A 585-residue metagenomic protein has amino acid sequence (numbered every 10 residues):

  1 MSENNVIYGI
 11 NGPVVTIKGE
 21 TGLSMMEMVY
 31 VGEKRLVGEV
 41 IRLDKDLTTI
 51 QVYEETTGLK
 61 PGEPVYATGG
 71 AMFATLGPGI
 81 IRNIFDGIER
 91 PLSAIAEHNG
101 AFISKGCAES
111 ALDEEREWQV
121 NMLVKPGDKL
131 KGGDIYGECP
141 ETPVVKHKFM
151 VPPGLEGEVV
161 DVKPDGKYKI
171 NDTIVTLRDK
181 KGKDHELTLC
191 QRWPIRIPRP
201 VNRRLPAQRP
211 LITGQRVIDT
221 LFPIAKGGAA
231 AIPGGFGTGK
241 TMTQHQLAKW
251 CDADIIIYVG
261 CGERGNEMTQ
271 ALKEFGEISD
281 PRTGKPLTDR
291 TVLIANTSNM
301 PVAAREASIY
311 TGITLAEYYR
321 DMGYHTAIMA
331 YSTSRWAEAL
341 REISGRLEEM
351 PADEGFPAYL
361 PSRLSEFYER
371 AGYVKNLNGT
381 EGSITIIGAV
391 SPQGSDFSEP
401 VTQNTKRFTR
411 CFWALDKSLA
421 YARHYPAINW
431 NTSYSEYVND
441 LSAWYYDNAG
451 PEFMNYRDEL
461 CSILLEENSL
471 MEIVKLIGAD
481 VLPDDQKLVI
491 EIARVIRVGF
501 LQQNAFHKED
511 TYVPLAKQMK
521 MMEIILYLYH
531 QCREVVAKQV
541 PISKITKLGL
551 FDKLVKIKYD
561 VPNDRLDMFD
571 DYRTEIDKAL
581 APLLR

Functional and structural regions predicted by a protein language model:
M1-S104: N-terminal accessory targeting/assembly segments
N5-I7, V37-R42, K148-V151, E156-V162: Short beta-strand-centered aromatic/proline hotspots
I17-G22, Y53-G58, F73, N121-D128 (+2 more regions): Short, surface-exposed secondary-structure edge patches
E20, K34, G70-A71, E89 (+5 more regions): Short, surface-exposed secondary-structure boundary micro-motifs
D46-T48, G70, L155-V159, P233 (+2 more regions): Metallocofactor- and cofactor-centric catalytic cores in central/energy metabolism, strongly enriched
E97-P153, G157, K169-A229, T243-Q246 (+2 more regions): P-loop NTPase nucleotide-binding/switch module
T220-L221, G227-D552: P-loop NTPase catalytic core
V536-R585: C-terminal amphipathic alpha-helical interaction region
